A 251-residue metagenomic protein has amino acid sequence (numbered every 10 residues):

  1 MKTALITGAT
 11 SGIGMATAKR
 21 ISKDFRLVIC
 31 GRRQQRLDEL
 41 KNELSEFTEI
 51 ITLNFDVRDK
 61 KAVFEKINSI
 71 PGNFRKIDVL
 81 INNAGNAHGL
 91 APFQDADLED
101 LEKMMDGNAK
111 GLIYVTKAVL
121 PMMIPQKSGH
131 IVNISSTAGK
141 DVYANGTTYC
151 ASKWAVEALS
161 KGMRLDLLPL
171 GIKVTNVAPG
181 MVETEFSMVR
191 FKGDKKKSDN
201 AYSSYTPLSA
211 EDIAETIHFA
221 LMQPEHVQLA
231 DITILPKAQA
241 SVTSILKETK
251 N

Functional and structural regions predicted by a protein language model:
T10-S11: Conserved glycine-rich cofactor-binding loop
D24-E39: Conserved glycine-rich Rossmann-like NAD(P)H-binding loop of the short-chain dehydrogenase/reductase
N54-E65, L98: The beta1-alpha1 cofactor-binding region of Rossmann-like NAD(H)/NADP(H)-dependent oxidoreductases
A91-F93, D100-K103: Substrate-binding pocket helix/loop in short-chain dehydrogenase/reductase
T116, S152: Active-site helix of classical SDR
S136: Residue(s) in the substrate-gating loop at a strand-loop-helix junction that position the organic substrate next
N176-V177, T184, K196-T243: C-terminal helical subdomain
